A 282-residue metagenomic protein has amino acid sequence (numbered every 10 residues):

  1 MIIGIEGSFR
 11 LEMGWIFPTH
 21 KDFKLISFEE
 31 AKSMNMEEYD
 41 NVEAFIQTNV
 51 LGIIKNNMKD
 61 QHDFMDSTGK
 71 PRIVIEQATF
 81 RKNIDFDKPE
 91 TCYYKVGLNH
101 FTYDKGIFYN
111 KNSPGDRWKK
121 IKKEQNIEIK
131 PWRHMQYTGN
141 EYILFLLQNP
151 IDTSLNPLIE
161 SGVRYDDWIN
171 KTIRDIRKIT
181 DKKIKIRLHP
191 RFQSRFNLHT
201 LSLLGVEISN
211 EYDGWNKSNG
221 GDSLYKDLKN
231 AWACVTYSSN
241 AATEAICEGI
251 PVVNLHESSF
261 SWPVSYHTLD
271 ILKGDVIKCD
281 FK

Functional and structural regions predicted by a protein language model:
M1-G52, D152: N-terminal pre-catalytic "stem/leader" segment of glycosyltransferase-like enzymes
E6-G7, I75-T79, N140-S154, L188-R191 (+1 more regions): Short loop/turn segments at strand-loop or loop-helix junctions that form parts of catalytic or ligand-binding pockets
R10-T19, S161-D175: Well-ordered, non-membrane alpha-helical segments in soluble/globular domains
M34-E76, V235-Y237: Short, well-ordered secondary-structure micro-motifs within conserved domains or adaptor modules
L51, N56-D63, N219-Y266: A donor-sugar binding/catalytic signature common to diverse glycosyltransferases and related nucleotide-sugar
K82-D87: Phosphate/adenylate-binding glycine loop and adjacent helical scaffold
P89-N140, P263-K282: Leloir-type glycosyltransferase catalytic cores
I169-S218: Catalytic donor nucleotide-activated moiety binding site of glycosyltransferases and closely related
